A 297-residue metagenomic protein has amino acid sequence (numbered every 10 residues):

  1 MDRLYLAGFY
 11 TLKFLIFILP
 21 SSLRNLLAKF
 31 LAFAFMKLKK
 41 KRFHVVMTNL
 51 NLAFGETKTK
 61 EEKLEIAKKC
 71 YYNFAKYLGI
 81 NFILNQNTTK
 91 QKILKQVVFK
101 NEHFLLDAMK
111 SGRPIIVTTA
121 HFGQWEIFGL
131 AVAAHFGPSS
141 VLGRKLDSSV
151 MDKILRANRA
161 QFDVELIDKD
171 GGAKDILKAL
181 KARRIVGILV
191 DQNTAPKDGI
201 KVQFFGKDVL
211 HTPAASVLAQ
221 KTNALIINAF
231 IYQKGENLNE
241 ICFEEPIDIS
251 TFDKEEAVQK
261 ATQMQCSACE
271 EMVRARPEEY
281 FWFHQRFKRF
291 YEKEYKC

Functional and structural regions predicted by a protein language model:
M1-T119: Membrane-anchoring hydrophobic helices of lipid-metabolizing enzymes
R3-L6, K41, V45, I127 (+3 more regions): Generic alpha-helical secondary structure signal
T11, V46, C70, F128 (+4 more regions): Hydrophobic alpha-helical segments typical of transmembrane helices and their membrane-interface/capping positions
L38, K68, D107-K110, A134 (+1 more regions): Non-catalytic C-terminal accessory region of glycerolipid acyltransferases and related lyso-lipid remodeling enzymes
Q91-V97, R144, F162-I167, F205-G206 (+1 more regions): Short, flexible loop segments at the rims of nucleotide/cofactor-binding pockets, characterized by
S111-D170, N193-G199: Catalytic core of membrane glycerolipid acyltransferases/transacylases, capturing the structured, soluble-facing
